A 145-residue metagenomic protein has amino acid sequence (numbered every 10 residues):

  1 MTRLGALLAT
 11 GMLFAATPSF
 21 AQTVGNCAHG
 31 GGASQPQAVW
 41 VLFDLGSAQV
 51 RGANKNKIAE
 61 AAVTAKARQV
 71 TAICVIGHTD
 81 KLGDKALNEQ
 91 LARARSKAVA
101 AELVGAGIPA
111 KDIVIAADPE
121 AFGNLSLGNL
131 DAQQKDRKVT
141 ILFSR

Functional and structural regions predicted by a protein language model:
M1-L8: Bacterial N-terminal signal peptides that target proteins for export
L8-F14: Hydrophobic helical h-region of N-terminal Sec-dependent signal peptides in bacterial secretory/periplasmic proteins
A16-P18: N-terminal signal peptide c-region/cleavage motif recognized by signal peptidases
F20-T71, A132, R145: Periplasmic peptidoglycan-binding/tethering modules of Gram-negative envelope proteins
V41, T71-I73, I113, V139: Conserved beta-strand core positions
A67, I76-D80: Short beta-strand and adjacent turn/loop elements
T79-R145: Periplasmic OmpA-like peptidoglycan-binding domain that tethers envelope proteins to the cell wall
